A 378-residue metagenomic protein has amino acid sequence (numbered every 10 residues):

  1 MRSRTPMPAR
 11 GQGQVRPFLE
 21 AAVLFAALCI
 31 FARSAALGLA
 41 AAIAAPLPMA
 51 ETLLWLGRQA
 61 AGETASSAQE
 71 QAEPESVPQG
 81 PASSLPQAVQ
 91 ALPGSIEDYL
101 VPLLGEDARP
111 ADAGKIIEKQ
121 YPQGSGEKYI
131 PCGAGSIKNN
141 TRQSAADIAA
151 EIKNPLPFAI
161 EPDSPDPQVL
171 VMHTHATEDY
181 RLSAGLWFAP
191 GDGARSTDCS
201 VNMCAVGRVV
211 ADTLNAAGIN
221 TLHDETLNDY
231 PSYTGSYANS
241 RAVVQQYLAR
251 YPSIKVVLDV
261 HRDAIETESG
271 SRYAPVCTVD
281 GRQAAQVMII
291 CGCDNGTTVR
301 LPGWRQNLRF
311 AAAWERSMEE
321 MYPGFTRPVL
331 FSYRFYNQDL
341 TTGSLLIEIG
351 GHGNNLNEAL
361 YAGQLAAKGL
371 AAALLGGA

Functional and structural regions predicted by a protein language model:
M1-V15: N-terminal Lys/Arg-rich, disordered targeting/topogenic segments
E20-K255, A264-S269, Q364, A372-A378: N-terminal catalytic or cofactor-binding beta/alpha core of small enzyme domains
L170-H173, T221-H223, V256-D259, M288-I290 (+2 more regions): Structural recognition of the beta-strand scaffold that forms the well-ordered cores of secreted hydrolase catalytic
A176-D179, L227-P231, R262-T267, D294-T297 (+2 more regions): Solvent-exposed loop/turn segments at secondary-structure junctions within structured extracellular/periplasmic domains
A189-G193, I265-G303: A short, glycine/acidic-enriched catalytic loop
V244, S269-C277, V329-F335: Alpha-helical scaffolding within the catalytic cores of extracellular/periplasmic polymer-degrading hydrolases
G303-L330: Active-site-adjacent substrate-binding region of metalloamidase/peptidase-like peptide-processing proteins
G324-A378: Active-site-adjacent mobile loop/cap segments within catalytic or ligand-binding domains
